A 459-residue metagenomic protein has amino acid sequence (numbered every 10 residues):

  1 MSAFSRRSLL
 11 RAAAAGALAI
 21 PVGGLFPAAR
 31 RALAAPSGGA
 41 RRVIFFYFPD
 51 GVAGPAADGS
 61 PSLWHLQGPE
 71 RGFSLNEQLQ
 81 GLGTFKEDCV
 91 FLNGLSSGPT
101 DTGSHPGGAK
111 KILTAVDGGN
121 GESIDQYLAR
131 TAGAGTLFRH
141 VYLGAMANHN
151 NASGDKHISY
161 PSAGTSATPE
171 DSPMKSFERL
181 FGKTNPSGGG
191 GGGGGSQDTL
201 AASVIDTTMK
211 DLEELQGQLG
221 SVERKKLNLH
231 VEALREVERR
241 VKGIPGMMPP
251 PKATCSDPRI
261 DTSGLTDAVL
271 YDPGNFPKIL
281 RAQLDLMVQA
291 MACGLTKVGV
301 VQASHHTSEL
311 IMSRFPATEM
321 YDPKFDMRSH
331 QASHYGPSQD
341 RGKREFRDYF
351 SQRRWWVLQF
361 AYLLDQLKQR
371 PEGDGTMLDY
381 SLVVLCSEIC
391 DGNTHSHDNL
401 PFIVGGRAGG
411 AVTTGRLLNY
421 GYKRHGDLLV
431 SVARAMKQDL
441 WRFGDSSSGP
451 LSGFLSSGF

Functional and structural regions predicted by a protein language model:
M1-F459: Ligand-binding pockets and gating/stacking loops
